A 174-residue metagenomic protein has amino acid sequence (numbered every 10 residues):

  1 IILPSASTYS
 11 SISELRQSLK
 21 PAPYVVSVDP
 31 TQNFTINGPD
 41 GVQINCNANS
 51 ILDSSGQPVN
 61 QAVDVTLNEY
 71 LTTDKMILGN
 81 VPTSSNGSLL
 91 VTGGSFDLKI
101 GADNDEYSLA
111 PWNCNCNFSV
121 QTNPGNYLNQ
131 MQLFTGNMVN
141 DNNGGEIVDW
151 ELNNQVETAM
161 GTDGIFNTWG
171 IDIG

Functional and structural regions predicted by a protein language model:
I1-Q43, N49-A62, N68-G174: Proteolytic cleavage junctions
